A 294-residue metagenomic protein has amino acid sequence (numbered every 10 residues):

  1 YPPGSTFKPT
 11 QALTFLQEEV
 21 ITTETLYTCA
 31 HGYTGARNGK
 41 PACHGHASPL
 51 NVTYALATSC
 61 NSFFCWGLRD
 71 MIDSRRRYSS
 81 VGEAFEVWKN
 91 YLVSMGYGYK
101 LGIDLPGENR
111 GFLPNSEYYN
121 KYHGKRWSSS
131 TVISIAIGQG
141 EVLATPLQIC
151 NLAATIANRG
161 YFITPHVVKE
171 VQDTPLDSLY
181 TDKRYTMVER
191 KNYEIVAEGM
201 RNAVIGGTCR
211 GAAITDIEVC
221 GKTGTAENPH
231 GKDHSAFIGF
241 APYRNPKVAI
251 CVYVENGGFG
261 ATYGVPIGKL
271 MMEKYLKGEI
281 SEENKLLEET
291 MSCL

Functional and structural regions predicted by a protein language model:
Y1-S5, T10-G260, M291-L294: Beta-lactam-recognizing serine transpeptidase/beta-lactamase-like catalytic domain environment
I149, G260-M272: Short, charged, low-complexity patches
D177-R184, I267-L294: Short, gly/Ser/Thr-rich active-site loops of penicillin-recognizing serine hydrolases
